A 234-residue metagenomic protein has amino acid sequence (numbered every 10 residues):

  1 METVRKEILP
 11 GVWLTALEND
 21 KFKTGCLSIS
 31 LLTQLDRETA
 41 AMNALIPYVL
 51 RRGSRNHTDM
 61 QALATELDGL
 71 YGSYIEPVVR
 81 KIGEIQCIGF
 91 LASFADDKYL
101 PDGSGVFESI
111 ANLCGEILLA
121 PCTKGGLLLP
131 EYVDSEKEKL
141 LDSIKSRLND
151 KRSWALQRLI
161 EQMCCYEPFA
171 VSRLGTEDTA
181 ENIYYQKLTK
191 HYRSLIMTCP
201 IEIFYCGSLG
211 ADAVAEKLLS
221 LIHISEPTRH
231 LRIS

Functional and structural regions predicted by a protein language model:
E2-E7, R158-I201: Histidine-acidic residue clusters that define the catalytic metal-binding segment of zinc metallopeptidase domains
T15-L17, K23-N43, M60-A120, S143 (+2 more regions): M16 family metallopeptidases and their MPP-like homologs
N43-R51: Active-site SXXK
G53-N56, D97-P101, A120-L129: Short, polar/flexible loop-turn hinges at active-site or ligand-entry regions and domain interfaces
A64-T65, A120-I144: Acidic/histidine-enriched alpha-helical segments
V79, R147-L148, K190-R193: A generic local secondary-structure boundary/capping motif
A213-L221, S225: Acidic, glycine-rich loop-and-beta core segments that form the ion-binding/anion-interacting portion of active sites
I222-S234: Single conserved hydrophobic/aromatic residue that forms the stacking wall/gate of nucleotide- or nucleobase-binding
